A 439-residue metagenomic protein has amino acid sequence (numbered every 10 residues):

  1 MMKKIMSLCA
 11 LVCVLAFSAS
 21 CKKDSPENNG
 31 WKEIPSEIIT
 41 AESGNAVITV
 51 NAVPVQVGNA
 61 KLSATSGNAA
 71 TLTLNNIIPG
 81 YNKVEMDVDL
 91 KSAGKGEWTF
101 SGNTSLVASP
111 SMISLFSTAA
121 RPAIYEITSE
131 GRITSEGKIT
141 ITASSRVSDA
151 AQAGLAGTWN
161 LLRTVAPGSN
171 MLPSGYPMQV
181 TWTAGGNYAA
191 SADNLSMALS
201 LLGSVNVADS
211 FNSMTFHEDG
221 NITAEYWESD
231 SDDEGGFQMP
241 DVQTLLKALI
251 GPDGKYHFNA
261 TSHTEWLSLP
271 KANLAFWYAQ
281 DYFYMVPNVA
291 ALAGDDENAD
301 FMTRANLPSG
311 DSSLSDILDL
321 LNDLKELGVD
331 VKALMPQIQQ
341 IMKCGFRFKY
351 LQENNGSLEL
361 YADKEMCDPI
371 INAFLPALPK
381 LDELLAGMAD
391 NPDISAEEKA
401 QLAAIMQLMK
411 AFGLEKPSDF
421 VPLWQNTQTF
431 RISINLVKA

Functional and structural regions predicted by a protein language model:
K3-A10: Sec-dependent signal peptide recognition, specifically the positively charged N-region followed immediately by
I5, K22-S196, S200-V205, F211 (+3 more regions): Acidic/polar, low-complexity intrinsically disordered N-terminal segments immediately downstream of a Sec signal
F17-S20: C-terminal motif of bacterial Sec signal peptides marking the signal peptidase cleavage site
I78-A123, S204-L384: Contiguous, well-ordered beta-strand patches that form the walls/edges of small beta-barrel/beta-sandwich domains
